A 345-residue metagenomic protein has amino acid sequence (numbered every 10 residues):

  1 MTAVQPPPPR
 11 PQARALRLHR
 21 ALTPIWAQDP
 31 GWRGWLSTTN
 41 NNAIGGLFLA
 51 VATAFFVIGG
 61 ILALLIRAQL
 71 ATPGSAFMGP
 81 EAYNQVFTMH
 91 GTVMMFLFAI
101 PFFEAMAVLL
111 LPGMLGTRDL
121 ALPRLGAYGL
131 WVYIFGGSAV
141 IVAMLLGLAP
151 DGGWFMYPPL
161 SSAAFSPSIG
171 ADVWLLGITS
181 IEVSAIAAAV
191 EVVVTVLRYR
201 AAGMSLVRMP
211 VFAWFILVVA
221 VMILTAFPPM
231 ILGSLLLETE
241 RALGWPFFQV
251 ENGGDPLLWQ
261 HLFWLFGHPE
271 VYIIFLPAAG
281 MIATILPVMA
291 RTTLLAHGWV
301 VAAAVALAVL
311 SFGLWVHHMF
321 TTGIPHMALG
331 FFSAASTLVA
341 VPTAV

Functional and structural regions predicted by a protein language model:
T2-V345: Membrane-embedded and interfacial regions of multi-pass energy-transducing membrane proteins
